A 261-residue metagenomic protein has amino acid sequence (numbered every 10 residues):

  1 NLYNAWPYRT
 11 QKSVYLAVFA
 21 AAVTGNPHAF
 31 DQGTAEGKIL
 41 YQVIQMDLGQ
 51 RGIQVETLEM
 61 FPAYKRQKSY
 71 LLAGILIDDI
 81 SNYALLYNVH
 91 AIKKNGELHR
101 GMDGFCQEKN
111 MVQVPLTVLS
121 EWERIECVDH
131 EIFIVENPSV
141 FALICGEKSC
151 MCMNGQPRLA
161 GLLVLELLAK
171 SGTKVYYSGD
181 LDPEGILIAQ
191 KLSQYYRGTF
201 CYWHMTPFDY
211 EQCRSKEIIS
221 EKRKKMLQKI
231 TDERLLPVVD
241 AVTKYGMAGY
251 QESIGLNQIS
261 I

Functional and structural regions predicted by a protein language model:
N1-C152, P157-K170, E184, F208-I261: Nucleic-acid enzyme cleavage-core boundary/entry regions
F133, M151, Y176, C201-W203: Hydrophobic/aromatic beta-strand patches that form the interior of the parallel beta-sheet core in alpha/beta enzyme
A169-G172, Y196: A structural signal for short coil/turn segments at secondary-structure junctions
T173-D182: Acidic beta-strand-to-loop metal/phosphate-binding motif
L192: Short glycine/threonine-rich loop/turn motifs
Y195-C201: Structural alpha-beta junctions
